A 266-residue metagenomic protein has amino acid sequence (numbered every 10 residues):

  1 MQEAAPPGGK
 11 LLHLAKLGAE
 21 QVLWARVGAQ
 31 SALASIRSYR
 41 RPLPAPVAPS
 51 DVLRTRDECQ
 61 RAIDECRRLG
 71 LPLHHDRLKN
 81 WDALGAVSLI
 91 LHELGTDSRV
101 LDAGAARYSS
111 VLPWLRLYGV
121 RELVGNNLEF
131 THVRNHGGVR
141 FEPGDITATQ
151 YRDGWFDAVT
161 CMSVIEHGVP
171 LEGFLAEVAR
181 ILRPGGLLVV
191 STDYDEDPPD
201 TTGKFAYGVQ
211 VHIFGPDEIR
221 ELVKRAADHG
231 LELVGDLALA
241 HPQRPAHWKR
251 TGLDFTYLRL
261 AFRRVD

Functional and structural regions predicted by a protein language model:
K79-D97: Conserved alpha-helix/loop element of class I SAM-dependent methyltransferases that forms part of the SAM/SAH-binding
L101-A148: Class I SAM-dependent methyltransferase SAM/SAH-binding core
T147-V159: A short acidic, Gly/Pro-enriched loop at the edge of an enzyme's catalytic core that lines a small-molecule cofactor
D157-P170: A short SAM/SAH-binding and catalytic strip from SAM-dependent methyltransferases
E172-L187: A short glycine-rich, Lys/Arg-flanked "PGG" loop and its adjoining helix->strand segment in the class I
V190-F214: Short, glycine-/aromatic-enriched active-site segment of Class I SAM-dependent methyltransferases
Q210-L237: Short alpha-helix
H229, L237-D266: Core SAM-dependent methyltransferase catalytic element
